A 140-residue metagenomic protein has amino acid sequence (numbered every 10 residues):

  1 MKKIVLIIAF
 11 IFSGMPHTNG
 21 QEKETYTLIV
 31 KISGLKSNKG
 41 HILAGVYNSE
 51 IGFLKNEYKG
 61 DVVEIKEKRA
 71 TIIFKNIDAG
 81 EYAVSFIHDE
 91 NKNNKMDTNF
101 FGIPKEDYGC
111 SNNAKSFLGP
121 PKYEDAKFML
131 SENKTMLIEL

Functional and structural regions predicted by a protein language model:
M1-T25: Bacterial Sec-dependent N-terminal signal peptides
Y26-G34: A short, amphipathic beta-strand motif
S37, D78-A79: Surface-exposed loops/turns
S37-G45, E50-G52: Short, ordered, surface-exposed loop/turn motifs in non-cytosolic proteins
A70-N76: Exposed aromatic-hydrophobic patches
Y82-F86: A short tyrosine-centered beta-strand micro-motif
E90-D97: Acidic, glycine-anchored loop motifs typical of Ca2+
K105-L140: Extracellular beta-sheet/turn segments enriched in Thr/Pro/Gly and aliphatic residues
